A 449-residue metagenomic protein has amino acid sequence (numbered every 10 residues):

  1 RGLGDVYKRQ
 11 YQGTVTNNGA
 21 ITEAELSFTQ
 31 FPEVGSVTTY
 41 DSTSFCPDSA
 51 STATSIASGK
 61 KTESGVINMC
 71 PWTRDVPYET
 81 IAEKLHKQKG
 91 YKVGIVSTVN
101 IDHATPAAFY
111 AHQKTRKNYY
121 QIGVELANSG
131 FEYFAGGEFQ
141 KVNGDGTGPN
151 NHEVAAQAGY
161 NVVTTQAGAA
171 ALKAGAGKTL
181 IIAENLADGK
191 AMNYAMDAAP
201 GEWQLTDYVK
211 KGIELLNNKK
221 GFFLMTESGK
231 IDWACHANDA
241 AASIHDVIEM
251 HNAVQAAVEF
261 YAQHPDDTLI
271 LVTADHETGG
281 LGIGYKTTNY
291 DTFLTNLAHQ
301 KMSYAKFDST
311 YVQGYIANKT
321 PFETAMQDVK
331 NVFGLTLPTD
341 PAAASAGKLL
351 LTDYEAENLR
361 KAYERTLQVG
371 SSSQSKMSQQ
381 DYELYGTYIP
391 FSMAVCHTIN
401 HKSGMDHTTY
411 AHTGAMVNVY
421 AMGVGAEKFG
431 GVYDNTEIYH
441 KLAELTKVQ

Functional and structural regions predicted by a protein language model:
R1, L85, D275-H276: DG-centered beta-turn motif at the end of beta-strands
G2-Y7: Short, small-residue-biased leader/transition segments that mark boundaries at the very start of proteins
K8-T54, H103-Q449: A post-motif C-terminal structural segment
P32, S55-A57, G94-V96: Short, conserved beta-strand segments within well-ordered enzyme catalytic domains that often line or immediately flank
S44, D48-W72: A glycine- and small-residue-enriched flexible loop/hinge segment at structural boundaries
G59-K61, T98, E227, M422: Acidic/polar N-terminal loop/beta-strand segments that form early-domain functional surfaces
K61-E125, G130-F131, E138: Extracytoplasmic mature domains of secreted/periplasmic and thylakoid-lumen proteins
